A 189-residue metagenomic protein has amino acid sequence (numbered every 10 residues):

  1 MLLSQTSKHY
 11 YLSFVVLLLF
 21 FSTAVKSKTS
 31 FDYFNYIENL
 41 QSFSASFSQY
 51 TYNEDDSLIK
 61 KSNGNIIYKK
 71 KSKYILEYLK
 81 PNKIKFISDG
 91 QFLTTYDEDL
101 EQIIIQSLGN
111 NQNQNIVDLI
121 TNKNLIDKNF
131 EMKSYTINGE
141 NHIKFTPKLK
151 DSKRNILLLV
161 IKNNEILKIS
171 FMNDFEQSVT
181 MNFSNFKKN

Functional and structural regions predicted by a protein language model:
L2-S13: Bacterial N-terminal signal peptides that target proteins for export
S13-F20: Bacterial N-terminal signal peptides
F21-S62, S72: N-terminal leader/targeting segments and the immediate start of mature chains
F47, Y74-Y78, L93-Y96, F145 (+1 more regions): Short hydrophobic/aromatic-rich beta-strand segments that constitute the beta-sheet cores of beta-sandwich/beta-barrel
K61-N63, P81-N82, S152-I156: Short, surface-exposed coil-to-beta transition loops
N65-Q114, E176-V179: An acidic-aromatic
L100-E140: Flexible, surface-exposed loop/linker segments and immediately adjacent secondary-structure boundaries
L125-N189: Gly/Pro-enriched, hydrophobic low-complexity segments that function as extracytoplasmic propeptides/linkers
